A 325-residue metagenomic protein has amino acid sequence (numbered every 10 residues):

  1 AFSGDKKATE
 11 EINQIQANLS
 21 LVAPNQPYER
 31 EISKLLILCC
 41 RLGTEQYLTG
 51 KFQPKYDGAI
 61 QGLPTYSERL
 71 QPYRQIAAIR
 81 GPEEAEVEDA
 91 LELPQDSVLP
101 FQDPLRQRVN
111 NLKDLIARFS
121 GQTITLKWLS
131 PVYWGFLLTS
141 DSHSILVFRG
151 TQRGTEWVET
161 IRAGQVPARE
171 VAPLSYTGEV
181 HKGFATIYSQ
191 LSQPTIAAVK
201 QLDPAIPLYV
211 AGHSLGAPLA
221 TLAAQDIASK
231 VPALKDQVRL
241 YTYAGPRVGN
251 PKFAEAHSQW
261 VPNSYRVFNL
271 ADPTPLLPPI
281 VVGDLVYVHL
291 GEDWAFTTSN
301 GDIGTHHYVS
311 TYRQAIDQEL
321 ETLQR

Functional and structural regions predicted by a protein language model:
A1-A211, L215-R325: Non-catalytic, mobile gating and regulatory segments of ester bond hydrolases
